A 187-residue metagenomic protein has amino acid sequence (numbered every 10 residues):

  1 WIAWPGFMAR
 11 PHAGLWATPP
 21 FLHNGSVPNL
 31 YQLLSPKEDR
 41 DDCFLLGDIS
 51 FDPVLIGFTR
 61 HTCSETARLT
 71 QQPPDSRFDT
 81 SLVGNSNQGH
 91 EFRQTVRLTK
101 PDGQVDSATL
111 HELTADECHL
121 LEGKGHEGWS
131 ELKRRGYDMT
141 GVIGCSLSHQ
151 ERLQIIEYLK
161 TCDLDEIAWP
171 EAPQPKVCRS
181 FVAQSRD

Functional and structural regions predicted by a protein language model:
W1-D187: Periplasmic c-type cytochrome electron-transfer domains
